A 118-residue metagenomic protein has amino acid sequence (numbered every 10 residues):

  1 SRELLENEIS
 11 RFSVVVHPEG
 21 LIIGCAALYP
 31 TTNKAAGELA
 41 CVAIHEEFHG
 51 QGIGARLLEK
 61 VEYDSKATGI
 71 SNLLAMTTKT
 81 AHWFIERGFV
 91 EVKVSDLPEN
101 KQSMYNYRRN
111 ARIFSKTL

Functional and structural regions predicted by a protein language model:
S1-I22: Active-site rim helix/loop that mediates acceptor-substrate recognition in acyltransferases
V14, L21-P30, A36-A43: Conserved beta-strand in the GNAT
V14-V16, A27, I113-T117: Short, well-ordered beta-strand micro-motif
I44, G50-Y63, A75: Conserved acetyl-CoA-binding loop-helix of GNAT-fold acetyltransferases
D64, T68: Short alpha-helical functional segments enriched in proximate histidine and acidic residues
K79-T80: A generic "binding-loop/recognition-motif" signal
I85, V90-I113: Conserved catalytic-core motifs of GNAT/GCN5-like acyltransferases
